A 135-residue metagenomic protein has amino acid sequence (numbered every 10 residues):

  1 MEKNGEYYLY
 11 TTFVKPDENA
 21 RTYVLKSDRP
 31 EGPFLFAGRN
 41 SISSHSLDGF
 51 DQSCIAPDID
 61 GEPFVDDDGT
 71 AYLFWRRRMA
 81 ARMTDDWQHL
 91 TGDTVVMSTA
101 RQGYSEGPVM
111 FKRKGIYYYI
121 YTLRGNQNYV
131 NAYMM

Functional and structural regions predicted by a protein language model:
M1-M135: Carbohydrate-active catalytic/glycan-binding domains of CAZyme proteins, especially the secreted or lumenal ectodomains
